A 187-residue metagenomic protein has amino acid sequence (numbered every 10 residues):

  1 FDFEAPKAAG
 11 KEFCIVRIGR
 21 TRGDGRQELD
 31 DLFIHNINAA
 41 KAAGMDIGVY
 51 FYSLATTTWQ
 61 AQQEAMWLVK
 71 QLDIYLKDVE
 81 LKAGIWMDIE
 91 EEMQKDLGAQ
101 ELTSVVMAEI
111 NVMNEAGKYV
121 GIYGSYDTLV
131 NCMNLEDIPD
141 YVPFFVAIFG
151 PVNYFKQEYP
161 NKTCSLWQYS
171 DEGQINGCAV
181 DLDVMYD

Functional and structural regions predicted by a protein language model:
F1-A5, E136-D187: Functionally critical loop-and-helix segments that line ligand-binding/catalytic clefts of soluble enzyme domains
F1-I110, N114-A116: Substrate-binding cleft of extracellular glycoside hydrolase catalytic domains
I18-R20, E91, Y126, I148-G150 (+1 more regions): Short, flexible loop/turn elements at secondary-structure junctions
A42-G44, E115-G117, I138-Y141, N161: Short, well-ordered coil/turn elements that cap or connect secondary structure elements
I47, Y119-V120, F144: Hydrophobic anchor at the start of a short beta-strand that flanks the dinucleotide cofactor-binding loop
Q60-V69, L129-P139: Distinct, well-ordered alpha-helical segments
M87-D88, G121-G124, V146-I148: Catalytic beta/alpha-barrel core
M113-N131: Aromatic-lined carbohydrate-recognition surfaces of secreted/lumenal glycan-active proteins
